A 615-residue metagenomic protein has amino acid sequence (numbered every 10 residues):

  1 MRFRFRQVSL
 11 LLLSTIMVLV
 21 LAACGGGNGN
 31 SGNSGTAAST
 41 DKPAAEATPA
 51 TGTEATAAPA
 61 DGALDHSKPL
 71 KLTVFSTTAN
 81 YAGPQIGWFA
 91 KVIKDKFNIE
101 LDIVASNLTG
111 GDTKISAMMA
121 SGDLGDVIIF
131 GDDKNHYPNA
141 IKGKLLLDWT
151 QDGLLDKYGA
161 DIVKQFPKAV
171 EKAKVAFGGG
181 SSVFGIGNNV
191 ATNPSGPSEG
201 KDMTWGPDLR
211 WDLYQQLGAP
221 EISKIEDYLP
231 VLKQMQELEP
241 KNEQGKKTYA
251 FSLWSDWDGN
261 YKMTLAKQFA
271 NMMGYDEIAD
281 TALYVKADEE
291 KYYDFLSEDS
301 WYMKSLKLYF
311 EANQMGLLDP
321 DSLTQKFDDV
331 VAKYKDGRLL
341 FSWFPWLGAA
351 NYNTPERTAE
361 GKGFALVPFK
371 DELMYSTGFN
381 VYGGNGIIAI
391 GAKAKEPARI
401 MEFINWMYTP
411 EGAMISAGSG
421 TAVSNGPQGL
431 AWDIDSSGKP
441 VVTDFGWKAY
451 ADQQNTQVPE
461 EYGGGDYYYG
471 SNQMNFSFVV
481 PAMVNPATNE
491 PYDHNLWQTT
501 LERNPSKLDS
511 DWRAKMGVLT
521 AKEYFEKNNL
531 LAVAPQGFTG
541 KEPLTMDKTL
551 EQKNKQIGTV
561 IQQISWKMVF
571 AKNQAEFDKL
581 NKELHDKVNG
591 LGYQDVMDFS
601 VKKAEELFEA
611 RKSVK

Functional and structural regions predicted by a protein language model:
R4, L10-L13, C24-D208, L213-D227 (+6 more regions): Conserved N-terminal structural module of periplasmic/extracytoplasmic solute-binding proteins
L19-A23: C-terminal motif of bacterial Sec signal peptides marking the signal peptidase cleavage site
K68-L72, F97-E100, S121-D126, G143-L147 (+6 more regions): Loop/turn elements at helix/coil->beta-strand transitions in domains of secreted/extracellular proteins
Y137-Q151, Y352-L373: Ligand-binding "clamshell"
L146-V175, L232-M235, K246-K286, R338-R357: Carboxylate/His-rich catalytic cores and anion/metal-binding grooves
D152, G178-S182, G187-T264, A287-D329 (+3 more regions): Helix-loop-helix "hinge/cap" segment bordering the ligand-binding cleft or interdomain interface
F364-I388: Periplasmic-binding protein-like
I415-Q563: Conserved small-residue motifs centered on glycine
